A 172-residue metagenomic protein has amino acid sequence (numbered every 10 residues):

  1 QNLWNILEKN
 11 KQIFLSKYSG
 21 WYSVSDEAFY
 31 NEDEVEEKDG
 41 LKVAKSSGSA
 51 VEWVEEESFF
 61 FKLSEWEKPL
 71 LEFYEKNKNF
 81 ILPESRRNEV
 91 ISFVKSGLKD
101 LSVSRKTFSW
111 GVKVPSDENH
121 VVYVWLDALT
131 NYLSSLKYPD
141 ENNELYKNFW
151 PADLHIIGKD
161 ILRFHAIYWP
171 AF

Functional and structural regions predicted by a protein language model:
Q1-I13, W169-A171: N-terminal Rossmann-like or analogous alpha/beta NTP/dinucleotide-binding catalytic cores that position adenine
Q1-N2, D26-A28, D33-E36, K137: Short acidic, glycine/serine/threonine-rich loops at helix termini
E8-W21, D33-E37, E52-V54, K78-S85 (+1 more regions): Short secondary-structure capping/junction motifs at helix and strand boundaries
Y18-S19, D26, A128-L129: An acidic- and aromatic-residue-enriched active-site/binding cleft used to recognize and process polar
V24-S25, S46: Short, cysteine/histidine-rich loop/knuckle motifs that typically chelate Zn2+
E36-D39, F149: Short linker/helix segments within small regulatory modules
V43-F172: Structured secondary-structure scaffolds
